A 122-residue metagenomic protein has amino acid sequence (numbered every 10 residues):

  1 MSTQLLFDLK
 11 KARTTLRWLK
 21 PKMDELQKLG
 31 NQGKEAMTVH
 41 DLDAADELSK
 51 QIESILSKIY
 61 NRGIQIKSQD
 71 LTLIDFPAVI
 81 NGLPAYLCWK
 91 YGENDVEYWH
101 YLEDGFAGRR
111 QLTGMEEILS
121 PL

Functional and structural regions predicted by a protein language model:
M1-T38: Long, hydrophobic N-terminal alpha-helical segment
L5-L6, E53, N81: A generic "functional-site adjacency" signal
L19-L26, G33, H40, L73 (+2 more regions): General "foldedness" signal
K22, L29-Q32, A36, D41-Q51 (+2 more regions): Amphipathic coiled-coil alpha-helices
I64-I66: Gly/Gly-Pro- and Ser/Thr-rich, intrinsically disordered tail segments characteristic of DNA damage-repair and tolerance
S68-L122: Glycine-rich, aromatic-bearing surface loops/beta-hairpins
